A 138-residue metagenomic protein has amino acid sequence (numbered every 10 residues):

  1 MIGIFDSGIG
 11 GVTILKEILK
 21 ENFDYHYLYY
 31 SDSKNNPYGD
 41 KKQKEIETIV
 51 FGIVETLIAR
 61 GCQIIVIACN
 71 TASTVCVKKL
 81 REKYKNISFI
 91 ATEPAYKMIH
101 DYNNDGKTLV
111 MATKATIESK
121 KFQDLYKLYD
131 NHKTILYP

Functional and structural regions predicted by a protein language model:
M1-P138: Non-catalytic structural scaffold of enzyme domains
